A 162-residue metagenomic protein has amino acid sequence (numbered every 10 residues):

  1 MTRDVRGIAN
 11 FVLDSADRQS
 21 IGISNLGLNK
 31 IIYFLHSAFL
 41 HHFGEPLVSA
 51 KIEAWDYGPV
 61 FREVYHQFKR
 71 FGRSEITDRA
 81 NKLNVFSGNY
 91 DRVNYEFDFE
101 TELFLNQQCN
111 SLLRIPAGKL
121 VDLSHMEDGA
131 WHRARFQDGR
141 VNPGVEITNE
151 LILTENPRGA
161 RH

Functional and structural regions predicted by a protein language model:
M1-H162: Domain-edge interaction signal
